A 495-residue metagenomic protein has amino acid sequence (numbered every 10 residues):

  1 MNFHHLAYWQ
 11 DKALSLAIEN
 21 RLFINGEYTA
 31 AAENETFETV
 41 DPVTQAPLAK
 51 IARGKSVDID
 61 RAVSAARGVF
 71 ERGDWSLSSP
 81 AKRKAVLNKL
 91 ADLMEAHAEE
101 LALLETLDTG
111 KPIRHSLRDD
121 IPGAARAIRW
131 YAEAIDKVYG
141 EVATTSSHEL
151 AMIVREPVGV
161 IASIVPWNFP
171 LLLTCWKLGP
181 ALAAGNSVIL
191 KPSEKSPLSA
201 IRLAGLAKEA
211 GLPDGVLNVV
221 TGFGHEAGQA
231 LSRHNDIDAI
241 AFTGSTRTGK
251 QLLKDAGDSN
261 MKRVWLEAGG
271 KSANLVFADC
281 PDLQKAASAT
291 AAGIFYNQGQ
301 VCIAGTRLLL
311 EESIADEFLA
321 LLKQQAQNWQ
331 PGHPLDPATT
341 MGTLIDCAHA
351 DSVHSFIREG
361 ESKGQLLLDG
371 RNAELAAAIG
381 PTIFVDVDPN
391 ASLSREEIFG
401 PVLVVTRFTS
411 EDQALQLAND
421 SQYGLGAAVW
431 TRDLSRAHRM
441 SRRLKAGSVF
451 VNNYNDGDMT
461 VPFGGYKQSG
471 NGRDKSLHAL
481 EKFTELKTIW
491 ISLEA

Functional and structural regions predicted by a protein language model:
M1-V43, V69: Hydrophobic face of amphipathic alpha-helices that form TPR/SEL1-like repeat modules and related alpha-solenoid
Q45, R83, E105, I128 (+9 more regions): Residue-level signal for inorganic ion chemistry
A46-K50, I237, Q330, I357-R358 (+1 more regions): Conserved C-terminal structural/oligomerization subdomain of aldehyde/semialdehyde dehydrogenase
P47-G54, E71-W75, S163, N274-A278 (+5 more regions): Short, well-ordered beta-strand elements within core beta-sheets of diverse protein domains
L48-V138: Glycine-rich loop-to-alpha-helix module at the N-terminal edge of alpha/beta enzyme cores
F70, D74, A91-A98, A102 (+17 more regions): Structural signal for hydrophobic packing residues in well-ordered secondary-structure cores of soluble enzyme domains
Y139-K285, F408: Rossmann-like NAD(P) dinucleotide-binding subdomain of oxidoreductase/dehydrogenase enzymes
A239, R247-D388, V451: ALDH superfamily catalytic-core signature
